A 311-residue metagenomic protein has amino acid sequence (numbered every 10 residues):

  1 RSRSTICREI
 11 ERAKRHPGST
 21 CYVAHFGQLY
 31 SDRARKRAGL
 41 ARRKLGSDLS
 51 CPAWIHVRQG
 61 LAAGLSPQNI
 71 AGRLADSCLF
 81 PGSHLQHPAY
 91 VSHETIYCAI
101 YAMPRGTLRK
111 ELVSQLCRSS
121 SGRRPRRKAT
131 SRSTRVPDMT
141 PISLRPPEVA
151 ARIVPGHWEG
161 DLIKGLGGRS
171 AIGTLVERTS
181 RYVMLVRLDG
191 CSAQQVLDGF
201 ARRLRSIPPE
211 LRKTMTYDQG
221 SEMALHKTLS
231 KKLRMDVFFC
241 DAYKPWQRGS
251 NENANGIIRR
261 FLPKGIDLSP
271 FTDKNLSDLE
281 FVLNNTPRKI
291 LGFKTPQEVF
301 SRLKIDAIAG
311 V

Functional and structural regions predicted by a protein language model:
R1-G64, Q68-D76, F80, H84: Short, basic alpha-helical/linker "hinge" immediately adjacent to a nucleic-acid-recognition surface
I6-E9, V57, I70, I96 (+8 more regions): Mobile genetic element proteins and their domesticated derivatives, centered on retroelements and DNA transposons
C21-R37, G82-A150: Basic, flexible linker segments flanking DNA-binding modules in nucleic acid-interacting mobile-element proteins
P155-G165: Two-metal-ion RNase H-like nuclease active-site motif
K164-G168, L185-P209: Active-site beta-loop-alpha junctions of metal-dependent nucleic acid enzymes, especially the RNase H-like/DDE
A171-I172: Short loop/turn microsegments at loop-to-beta-strand junctions
Y217-S230, F238-L262, S269-F281: RNase H-like two-metal-ion nuclease catalytic core shared by retroviral integrases and related mobile-element nucleases
K264-V311: C-terminal domain-tail junction helix/linker
